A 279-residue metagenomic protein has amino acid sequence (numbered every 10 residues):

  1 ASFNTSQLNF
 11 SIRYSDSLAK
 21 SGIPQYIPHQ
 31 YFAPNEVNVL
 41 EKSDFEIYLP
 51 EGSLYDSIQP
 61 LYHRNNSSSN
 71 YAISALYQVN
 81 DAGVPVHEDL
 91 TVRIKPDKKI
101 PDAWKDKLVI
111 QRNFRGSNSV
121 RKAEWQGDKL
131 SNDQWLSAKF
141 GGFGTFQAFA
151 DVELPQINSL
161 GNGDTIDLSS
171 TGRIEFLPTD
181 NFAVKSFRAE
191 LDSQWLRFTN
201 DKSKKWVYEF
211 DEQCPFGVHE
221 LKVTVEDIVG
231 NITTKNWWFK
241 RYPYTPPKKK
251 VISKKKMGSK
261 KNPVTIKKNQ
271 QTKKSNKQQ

Functional and structural regions predicted by a protein language model:
A1-L18, A123, G127-A138, L177-P246 (+2 more regions): Long, low-complexity serine/threonine/glycine- and acidic-rich segments characteristic of extracellular
A19, Y31-N35, P60-V109: Proteolytic processing hotspots in large secreted/extracellular or virion-associated proteins and select intracellular
N35-L61: Predominantly extracellular/luminal regions of secreted and cell-surface proteins, especially disulfide-bonded
G52-D56, D102-K105, T179-V184: Short proline/glycine-enriched turn/loop motifs at strand-loop junctions of beta-rich domains
A82-F146, S186-R188, W195: Proteolytic-maturation and junctional protease-sensitive modules
G83-P85, D164-S170: Short, solvent-exposed loop/linker segments at the N-terminal edge of repeated beta-sheet extracellular domains
R93-D97, R173-T179: Short edge beta-strand/loop segments characteristic of extracellular beta-sandwich folds
V152-Q156, P247: Proline-centered linker/hinge motifs at extracellular inter-domain junctions
